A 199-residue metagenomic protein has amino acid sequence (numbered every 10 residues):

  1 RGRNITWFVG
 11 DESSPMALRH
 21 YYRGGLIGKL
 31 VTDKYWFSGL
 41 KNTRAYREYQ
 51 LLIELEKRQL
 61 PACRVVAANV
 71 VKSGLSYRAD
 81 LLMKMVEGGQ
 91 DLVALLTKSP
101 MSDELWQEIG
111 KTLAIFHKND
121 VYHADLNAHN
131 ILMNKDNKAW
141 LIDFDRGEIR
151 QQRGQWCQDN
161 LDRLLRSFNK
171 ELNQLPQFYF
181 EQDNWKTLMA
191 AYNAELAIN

Functional and structural regions predicted by a protein language model:
R1-Q90, A114-K118: Conserved ATP-binding subdomain of kinase catalytic cores across diverse folds
A79-K84, K138-F144: A short beta-strand motif that forms the metal-chelation/ATP-contact edge of phosphoryl-transfer active sites
E87, A128, R146: Short, glycine/acidic-enriched loop or turn micro-motifs at the edges of active sites
D91-P100: AlphaC helix of the protein kinase catalytic domain
E104-T112: Conserved alphaE helix
D120, D125, D143: Conserved catalytic-loop position in the HRD/HxD motif
L126-M133: Hydrophobic residue at the +6 position relative to the catalytic HRD Asp in the kinase catalytic loop
A139-N199: C-lobe/activation-segment region of protein kinase-like
